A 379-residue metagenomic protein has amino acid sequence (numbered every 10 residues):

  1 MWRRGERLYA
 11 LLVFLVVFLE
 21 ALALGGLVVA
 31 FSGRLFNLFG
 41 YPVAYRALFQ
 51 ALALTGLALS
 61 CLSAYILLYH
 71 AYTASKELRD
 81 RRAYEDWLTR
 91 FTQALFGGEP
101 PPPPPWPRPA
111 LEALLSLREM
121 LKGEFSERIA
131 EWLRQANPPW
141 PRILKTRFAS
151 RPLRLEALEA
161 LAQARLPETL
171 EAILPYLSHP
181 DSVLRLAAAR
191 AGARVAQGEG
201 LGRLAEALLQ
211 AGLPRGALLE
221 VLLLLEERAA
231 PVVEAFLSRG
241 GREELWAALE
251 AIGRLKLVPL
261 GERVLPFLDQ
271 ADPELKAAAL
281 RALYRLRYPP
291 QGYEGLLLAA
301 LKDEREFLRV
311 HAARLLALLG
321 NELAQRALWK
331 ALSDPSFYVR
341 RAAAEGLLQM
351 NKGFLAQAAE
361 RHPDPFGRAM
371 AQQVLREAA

Functional and structural regions predicted by a protein language model:
M1-Y84: N-terminal alpha-helical membrane-insertion module
L48-G56, C61-F148: N-terminal topogenic membrane-targeting module
L111-A113, A130-R147, L166-L177, Q197-L208 (+5 more regions): Amphipathic alpha-helical scaffolding segments comprising HEAT/armadillo-like alpha-solenoid repeats
I129, A157, A188, A217-L218 (+5 more regions): Conserved hydrophobic register position within alpha-solenoid helical repeats
W132, A160, A191-R194, E220-L224 (+5 more regions): Core register positions within helices of long alpha-helical scaffolds
A149-S150, P180-S182, A211-P214, G240-R242 (+4 more regions): Short inter-helical turns and helix N-cap capping residues of alpha-solenoid HEAT/ARM repeat scaffolds
S182-Y288: Extracytoplasmic/periplasmic C-terminal soluble domains
